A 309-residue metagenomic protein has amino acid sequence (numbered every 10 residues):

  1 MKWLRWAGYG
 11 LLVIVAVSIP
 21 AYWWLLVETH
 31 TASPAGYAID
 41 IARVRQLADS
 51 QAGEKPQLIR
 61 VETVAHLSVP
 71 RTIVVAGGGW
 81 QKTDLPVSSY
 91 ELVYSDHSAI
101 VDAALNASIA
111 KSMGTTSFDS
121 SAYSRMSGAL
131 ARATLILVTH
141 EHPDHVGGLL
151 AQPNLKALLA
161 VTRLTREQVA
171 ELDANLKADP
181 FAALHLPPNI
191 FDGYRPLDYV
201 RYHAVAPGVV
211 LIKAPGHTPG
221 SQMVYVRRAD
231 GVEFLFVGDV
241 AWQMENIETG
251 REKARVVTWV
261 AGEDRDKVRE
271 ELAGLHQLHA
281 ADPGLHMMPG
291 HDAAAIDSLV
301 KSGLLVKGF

Functional and structural regions predicted by a protein language model:
R5-L25: Hydrophobic membrane-insertion alpha-helices, especially the h-region of bacterial N-terminal signal peptides
R5-Y9, T29-T31, Y123-S124, L135 (+1 more regions): Cap/insert and terminal regions of metallo-dependent hydrolase folds
W24-I41: Ser/Thr/Pro/Gly-rich low-complexity linker/stalk segments immediately outside membranes or between
Q46, S124-R132, A157-K213, V260-G284: Metallo-beta-lactamase
H66-L135: Pre-active-site segment of Zn-dependent metallo-hydrolases
A103-L105, E141, H217, G238-V240 (+1 more regions): Active-site metal-binding loops of divalent metal-dependent hydrolases
A133-D144: Metallo-beta-lactamase
G147-A157, S298-S302: Metal-dependent catalytic neighborhoods of phosphoester/phosphodiester hydrolases
